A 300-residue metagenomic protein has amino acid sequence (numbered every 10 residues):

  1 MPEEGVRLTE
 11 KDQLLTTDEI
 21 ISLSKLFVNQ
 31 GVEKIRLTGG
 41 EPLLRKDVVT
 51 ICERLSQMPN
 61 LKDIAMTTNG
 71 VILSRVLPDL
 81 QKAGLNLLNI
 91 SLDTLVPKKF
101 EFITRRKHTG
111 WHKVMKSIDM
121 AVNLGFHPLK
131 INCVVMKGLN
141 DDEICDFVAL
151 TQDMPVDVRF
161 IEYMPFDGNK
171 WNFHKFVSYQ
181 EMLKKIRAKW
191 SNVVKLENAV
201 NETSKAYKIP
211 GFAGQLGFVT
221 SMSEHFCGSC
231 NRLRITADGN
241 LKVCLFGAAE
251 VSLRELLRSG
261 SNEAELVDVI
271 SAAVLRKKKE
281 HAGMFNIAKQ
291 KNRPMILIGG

Functional and structural regions predicted by a protein language model:
M1, L77, T104, L245 (+1 more regions): Short, flexible helix/strand-to-coil boundary loops that buttress conserved ligand/catalytic motifs in alpha/beta
M1-L15, L245: Canonical Radical SAM [4Fe-4S] cluster-binding loop centered on the CxxxCxxC motif and its immediate flanking residues
P2, D93-L95, G247: Short connector loops/turns at beta-strand edges and beta->alpha or beta->beta junctions
E4-E10, V96-T104, D167-N172, S252-L253: A short acidic, helix-capping loop that chelates divalent metal ions and anchors anionic groups
L14-R36, L44-I161: Radical SAM/AdoMet-radical enzyme domain recognition
E41: Conserved G/P- and acidic residue-centered "switch" motifs that form tight phosphate/ATP-binding loops in soluble
Q152-D153, Y163-G300: Auxiliary Fe-S-binding modules of radical SAM enzymes
